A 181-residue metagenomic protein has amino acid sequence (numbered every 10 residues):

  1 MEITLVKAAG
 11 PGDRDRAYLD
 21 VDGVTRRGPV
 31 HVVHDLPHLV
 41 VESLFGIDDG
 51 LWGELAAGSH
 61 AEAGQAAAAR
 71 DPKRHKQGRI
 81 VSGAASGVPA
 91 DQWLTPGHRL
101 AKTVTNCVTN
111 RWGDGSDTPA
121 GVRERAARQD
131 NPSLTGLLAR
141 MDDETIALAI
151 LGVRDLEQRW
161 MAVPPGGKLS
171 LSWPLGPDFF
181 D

Functional and structural regions predicted by a protein language model:
M1-A8, P29-V33, L44-D181: Metalloprotease/metallohydrolase-associated module, dominated by Zn2+-dependent proteases
G10-G12: Helix-boundary capping/turn motifs
R14-V21: Short polybasic amphipathic segments
V24-R26: Short, isolated positions in well-ordered beta-strands
V41: Short active-site segment of divalent metal-dependent hydrolases/proteases that encodes the spacing between
